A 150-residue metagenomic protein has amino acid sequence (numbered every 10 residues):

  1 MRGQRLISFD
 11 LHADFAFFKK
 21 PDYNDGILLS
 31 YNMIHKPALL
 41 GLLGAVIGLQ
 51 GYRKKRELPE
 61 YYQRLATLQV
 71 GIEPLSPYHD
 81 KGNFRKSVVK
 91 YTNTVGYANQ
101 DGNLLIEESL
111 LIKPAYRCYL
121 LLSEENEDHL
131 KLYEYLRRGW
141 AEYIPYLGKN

Functional and structural regions predicted by a protein language model:
M1, Y61-R64, E108-L111: A general structural signal for short secondary-structure junctions and capping/turn motifs
M1-I27: N-terminal, Lys/Arg- and Ser/Thr-rich interaction peptides
Q4-L6, T67-Q69, K113-R117: Extracellular structured ligand-interaction cores
D10-H12, G71-E73, Y119-L121: Residue-level recognition of well-ordered beta-strand positions that form the cores of beta-sheet-rich folds across
D14-F17, L49, Y78, E124: Short loop/turn segments at secondary-structure transitions that flank enzyme active sites
P21-T92: Glycine/small-residue-rich interface belts in oligomeric ring/scaffold proteins and their assembly partners
L75-N150: Internal, well-folded beta-alpha domain core
